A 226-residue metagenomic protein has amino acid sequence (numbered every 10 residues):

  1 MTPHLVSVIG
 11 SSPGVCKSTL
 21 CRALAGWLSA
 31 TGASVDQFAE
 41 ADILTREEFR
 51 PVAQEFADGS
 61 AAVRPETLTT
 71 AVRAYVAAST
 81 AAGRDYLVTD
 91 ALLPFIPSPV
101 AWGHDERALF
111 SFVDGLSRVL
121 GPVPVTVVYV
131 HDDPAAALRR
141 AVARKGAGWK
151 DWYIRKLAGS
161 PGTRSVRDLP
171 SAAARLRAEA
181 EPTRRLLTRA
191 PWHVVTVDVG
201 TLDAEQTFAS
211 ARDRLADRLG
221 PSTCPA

Functional and structural regions predicted by a protein language model:
S7-V8: Short hydrophobic/aromatic beta-strand immediately N-terminal to the Walker A/P-loop
P13-G14: Walker A (P-loop) phosphate-binding loop of P-loop NTPases
K17: Conserved lysine of the Walker
L20: Hydrophobic positions on the alpha1 helix immediately C-terminal to the Walker A/P-loop
A25-A74: Conserved substrate/cofactor phosphate-moiety recognition/catalytic segment in nucleotide-dependent phosphotransferases
R64-L120: Glycine-rich phosphate-binding loop used to anchor ATP phosphates in small-molecule kinases, encompassing both
D90-A91, L109-G159: Conserved phosphate-donor/acceptor-positioning beta-strand/loop module used by diverse small-molecule
G159-A226: NTP-dependent small-molecule kinase module
